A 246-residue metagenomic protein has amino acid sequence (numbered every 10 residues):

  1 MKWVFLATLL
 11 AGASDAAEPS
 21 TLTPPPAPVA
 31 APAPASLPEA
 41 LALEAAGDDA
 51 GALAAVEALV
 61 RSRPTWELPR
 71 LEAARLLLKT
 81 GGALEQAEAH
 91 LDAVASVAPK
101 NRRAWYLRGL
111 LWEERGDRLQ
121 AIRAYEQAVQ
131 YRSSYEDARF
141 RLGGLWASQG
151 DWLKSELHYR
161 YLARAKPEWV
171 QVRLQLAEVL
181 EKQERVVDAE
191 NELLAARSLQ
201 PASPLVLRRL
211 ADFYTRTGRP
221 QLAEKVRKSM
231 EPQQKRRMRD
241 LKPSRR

Functional and structural regions predicted by a protein language model:
L10-R63, E67-L71, K242-R246: N-terminal leader/linker segments that initiate helical-solenoid repeat arrays
S20, P204-R246: Terminal, low-structured helical/coil segments at or just beyond the last alpha-helical repeat
A33, E67-L68, R102-R103, E136-D137 (+2 more regions): Helix-start (N-cap) detector for alpha-helical repeat units in TPR-like alpha-solenoids, especially tetratricopeptide
A46-A54, T80-A93, E114-Q127, Q149-Y161 (+2 more regions): Structural signature of tandem alpha-helical TPR/SEL1-like repeats, specifically the intra-repeat loop/turn
S62, S96-V97, Y131, A165 (+2 more regions): Structural marker of alpha-solenoid helical repeat scaffolds
T65, K100, S134, E168 (+3 more regions): Short coil loop/turn residues that delineate tetratricopeptide repeat
